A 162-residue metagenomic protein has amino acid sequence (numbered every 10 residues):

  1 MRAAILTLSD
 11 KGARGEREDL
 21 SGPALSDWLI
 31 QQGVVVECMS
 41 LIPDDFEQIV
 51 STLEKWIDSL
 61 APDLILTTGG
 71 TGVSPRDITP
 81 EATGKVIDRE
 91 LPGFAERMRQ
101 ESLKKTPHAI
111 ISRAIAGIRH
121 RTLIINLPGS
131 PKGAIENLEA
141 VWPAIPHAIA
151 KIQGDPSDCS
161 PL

Functional and structural regions predicted by a protein language model:
M1-L162: Non-catalytic beta/alpha edge segments that cap or flank active sites
